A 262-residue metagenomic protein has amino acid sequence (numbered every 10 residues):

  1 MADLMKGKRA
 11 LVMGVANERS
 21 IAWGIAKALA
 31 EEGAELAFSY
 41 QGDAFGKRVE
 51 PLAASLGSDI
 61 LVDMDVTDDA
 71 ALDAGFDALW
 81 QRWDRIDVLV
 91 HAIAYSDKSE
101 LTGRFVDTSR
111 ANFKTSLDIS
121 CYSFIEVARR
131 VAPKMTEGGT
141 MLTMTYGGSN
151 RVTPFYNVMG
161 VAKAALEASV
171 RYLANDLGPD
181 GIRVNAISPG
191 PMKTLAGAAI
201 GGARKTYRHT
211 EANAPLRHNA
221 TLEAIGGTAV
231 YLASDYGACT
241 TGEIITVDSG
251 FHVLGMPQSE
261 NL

Functional and structural regions predicted by a protein language model:
A2-F38: Canonical Rossmann dinucleotide-binding motif of NAD(H)/NADP(H)-dependent dehydrogenases/reductases, specifically
V12, V90, L142-M144, V184-I187 (+3 more regions): Hydrophobic structural elements of the Rossmann-like NAD(P)H-binding subdomain that define the short-chain
G14-I21, A94-P133, E137-P179, P191-K193 (+1 more regions): Catalytic loop of short-chain dehydrogenase/reductase
L29, L166-V170, A174-K193, L216 (+1 more regions): Conserved Rossmann-fold SDR core element
E50, P179, P189-A214, L254-L262: A glycine/serine/threonine-rich, flexible loop-to-helix segment that serves as the NAD(P) cofactor-binding "lid"
V62-D73, D77-R82, H91-K114, P133 (+3 more regions): Conserved mid-core segment of classical short-chain dehydrogenase/reductases
F76, F124, A128, V170-R171 (+2 more regions): Short-chain dehydrogenase/reductase
Y122, A186-P189, R204-T240, I245-S249: C-terminal helical subdomain
